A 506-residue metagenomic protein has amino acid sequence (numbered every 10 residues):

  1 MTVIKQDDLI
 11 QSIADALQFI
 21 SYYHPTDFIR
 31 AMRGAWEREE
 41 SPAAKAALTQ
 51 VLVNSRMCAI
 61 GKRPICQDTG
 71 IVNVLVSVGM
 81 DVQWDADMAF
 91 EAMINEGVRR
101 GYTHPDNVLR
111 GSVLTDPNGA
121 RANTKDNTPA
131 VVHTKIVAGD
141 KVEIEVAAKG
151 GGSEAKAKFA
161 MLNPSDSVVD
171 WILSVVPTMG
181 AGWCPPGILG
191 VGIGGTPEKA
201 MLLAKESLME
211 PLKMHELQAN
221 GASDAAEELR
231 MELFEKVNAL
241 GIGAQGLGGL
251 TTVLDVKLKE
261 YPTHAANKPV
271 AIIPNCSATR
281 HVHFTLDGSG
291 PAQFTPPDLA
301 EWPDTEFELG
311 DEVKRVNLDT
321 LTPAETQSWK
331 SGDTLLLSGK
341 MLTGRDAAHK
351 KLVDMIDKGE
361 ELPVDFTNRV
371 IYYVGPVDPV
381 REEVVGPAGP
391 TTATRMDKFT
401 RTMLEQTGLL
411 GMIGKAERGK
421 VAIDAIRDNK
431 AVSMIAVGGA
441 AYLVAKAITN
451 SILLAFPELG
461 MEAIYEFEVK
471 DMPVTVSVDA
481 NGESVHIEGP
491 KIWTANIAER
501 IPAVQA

Functional and structural regions predicted by a protein language model:
M1-L309, M403-E405: Non-transmembrane, aqueous-exposed alpha-helical and coiled segments at domain scale
L189-T196, S338-G339, G414, V437-G438: Glycine-rich beta-strand-to-loop/alpha-helix junction loops that act as flexible
L208, L212-G241, Q245-G248, T343-M472: Feature captures the catalytic cores and cofactor-binding loops of soluble hydro-lyases/lyases that act on carboxylate
G248-V256, T263-H264, S277, K446-A506: C-terminal binding/interaction regions
D311-L321: Short, structured beta-strand/loop micro-motifs enriched in basic residues and often containing a Trp
A324-Q327, V364: Residue "hotspots" at secondary-structure boundaries inside conserved domains
T326-W329, L335: Short, well-ordered loop/turn sites that connect or cap secondary structure elements
T334, K340-G344, A480: Short, charged beta-turn/beta-strand-edge "cap" motif at the junction between a beta-strand and an adjacent loop
